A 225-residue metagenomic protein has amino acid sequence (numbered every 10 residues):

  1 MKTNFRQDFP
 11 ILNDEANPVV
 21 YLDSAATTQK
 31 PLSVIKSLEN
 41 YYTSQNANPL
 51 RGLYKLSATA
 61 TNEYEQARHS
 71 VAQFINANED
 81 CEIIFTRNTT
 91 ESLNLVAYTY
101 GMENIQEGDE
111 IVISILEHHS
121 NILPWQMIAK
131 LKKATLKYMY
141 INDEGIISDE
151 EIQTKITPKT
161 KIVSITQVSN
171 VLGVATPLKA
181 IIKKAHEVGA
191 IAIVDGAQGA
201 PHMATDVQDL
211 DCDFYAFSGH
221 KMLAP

Functional and structural regions predicted by a protein language model:
M1-P225: Pyridoxal 5′-phosphate
